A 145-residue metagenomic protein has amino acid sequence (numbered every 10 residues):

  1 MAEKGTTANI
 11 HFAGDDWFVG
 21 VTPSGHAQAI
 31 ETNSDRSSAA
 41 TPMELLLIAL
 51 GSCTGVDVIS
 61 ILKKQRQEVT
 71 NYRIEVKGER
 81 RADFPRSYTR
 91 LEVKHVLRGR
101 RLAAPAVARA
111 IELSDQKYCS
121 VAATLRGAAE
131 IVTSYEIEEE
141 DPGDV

Functional and structural regions predicted by a protein language model:
M1-I48, I59-V145: Extended beta-strand/beta-hairpin segments
